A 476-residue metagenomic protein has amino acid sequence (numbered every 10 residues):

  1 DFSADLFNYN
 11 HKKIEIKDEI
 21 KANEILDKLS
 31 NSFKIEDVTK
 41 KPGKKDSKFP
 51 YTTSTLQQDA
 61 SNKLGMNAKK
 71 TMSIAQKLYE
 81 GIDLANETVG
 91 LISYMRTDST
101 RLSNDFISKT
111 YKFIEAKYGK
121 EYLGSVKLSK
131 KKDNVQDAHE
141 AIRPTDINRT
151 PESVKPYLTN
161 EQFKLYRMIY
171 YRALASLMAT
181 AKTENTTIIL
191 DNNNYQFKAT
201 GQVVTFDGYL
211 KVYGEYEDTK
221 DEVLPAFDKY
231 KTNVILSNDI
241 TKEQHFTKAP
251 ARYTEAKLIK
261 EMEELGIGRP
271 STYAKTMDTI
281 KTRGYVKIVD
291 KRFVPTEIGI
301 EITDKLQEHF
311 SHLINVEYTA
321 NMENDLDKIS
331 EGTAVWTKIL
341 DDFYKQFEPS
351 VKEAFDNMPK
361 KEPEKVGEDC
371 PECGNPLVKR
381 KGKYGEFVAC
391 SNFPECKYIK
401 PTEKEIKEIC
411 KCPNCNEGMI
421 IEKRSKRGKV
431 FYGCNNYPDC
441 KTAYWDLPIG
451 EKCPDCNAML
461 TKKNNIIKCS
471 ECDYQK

Functional and structural regions predicted by a protein language model:
D1-I82, D105, A116, Y171 (+2 more regions): Conserved phosphate-chemistry cores used by DNA topoisomerases
A22, T39, D98-K476: Basic, low-complexity terminal or inter-domain segments flanking catalytic cores
S61-T71, D83-T100, A249, E263-K275: Short, positively charged loop/turn segments that connect secondary-structure elements
S73, T88-L91, T180-T187: Short, glycine/acidic-rich hinge or "gate" loops at secondary-structure transitions that mediate conformational
Y79-S93, R283-K291: A short, conserved structural fragment
